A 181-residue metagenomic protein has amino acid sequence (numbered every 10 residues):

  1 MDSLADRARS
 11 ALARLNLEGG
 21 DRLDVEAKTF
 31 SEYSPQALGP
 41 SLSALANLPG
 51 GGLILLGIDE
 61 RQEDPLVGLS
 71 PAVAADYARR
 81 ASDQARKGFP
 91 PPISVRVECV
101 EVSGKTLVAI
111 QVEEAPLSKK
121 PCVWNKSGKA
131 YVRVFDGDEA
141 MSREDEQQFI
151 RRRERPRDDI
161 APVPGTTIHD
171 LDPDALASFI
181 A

Functional and structural regions predicted by a protein language model:
M1-A181: Conserved N-terminal catalytic/coupling substructures associated with nucleotide/phosphate chemistry
